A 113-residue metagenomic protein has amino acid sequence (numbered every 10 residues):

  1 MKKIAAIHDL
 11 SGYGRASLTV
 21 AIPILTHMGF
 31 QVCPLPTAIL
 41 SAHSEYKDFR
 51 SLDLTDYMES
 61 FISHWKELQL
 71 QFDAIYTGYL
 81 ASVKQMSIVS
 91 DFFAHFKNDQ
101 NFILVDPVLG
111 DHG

Functional and structural regions predicted by a protein language model:
M1-D73: Small-residue (G/A/S/T)-rich helix-start motifs and N-terminal tracts that mark the onset
T77-G113: Conserved beta-alpha-beta core of the PfkB/ribokinase-like small-molecule kinase fold
